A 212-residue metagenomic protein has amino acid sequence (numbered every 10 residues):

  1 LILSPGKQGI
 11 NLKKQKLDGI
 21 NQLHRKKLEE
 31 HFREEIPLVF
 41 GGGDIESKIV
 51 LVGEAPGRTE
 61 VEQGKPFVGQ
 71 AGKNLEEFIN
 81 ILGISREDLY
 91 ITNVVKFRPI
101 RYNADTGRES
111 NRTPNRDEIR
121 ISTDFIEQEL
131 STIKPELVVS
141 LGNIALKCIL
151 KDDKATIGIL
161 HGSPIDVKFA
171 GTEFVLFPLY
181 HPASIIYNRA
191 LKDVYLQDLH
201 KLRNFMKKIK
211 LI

Functional and structural regions predicted by a protein language model:
I2-I212: A polyanion-binding, active-site-adjacent surface
